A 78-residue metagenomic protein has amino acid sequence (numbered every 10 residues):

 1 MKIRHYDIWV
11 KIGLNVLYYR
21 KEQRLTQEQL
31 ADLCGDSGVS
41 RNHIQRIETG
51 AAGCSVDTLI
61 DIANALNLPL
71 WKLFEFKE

Functional and structural regions predicted by a protein language model:
M1-E22: A short, Lys/Arg-rich alpha-helix, primarily the initiator
M1-Y6, N64, F74-E78: Short, charged recognition helix plus adjacent turn of helix-turn-helix-like nucleic-acid-binding domains
I12, Q23, S37, S55: Flexible coil/turn residues that form the inter-helical turn or adjacent wing/linker of helix-turn-helix
Y18, Q29-D32, D61, K72: Alpha-helical residues within helix-turn-helix
R24-R46: Short alpha-helical DNA-recognition segment
E48, T58, K77: DNA major-groove recognition helix of helix-turn-helix
A51-D61: Short, basic-rich loop-to-helix N-cap that marks the start of a DNA-contacting helix
